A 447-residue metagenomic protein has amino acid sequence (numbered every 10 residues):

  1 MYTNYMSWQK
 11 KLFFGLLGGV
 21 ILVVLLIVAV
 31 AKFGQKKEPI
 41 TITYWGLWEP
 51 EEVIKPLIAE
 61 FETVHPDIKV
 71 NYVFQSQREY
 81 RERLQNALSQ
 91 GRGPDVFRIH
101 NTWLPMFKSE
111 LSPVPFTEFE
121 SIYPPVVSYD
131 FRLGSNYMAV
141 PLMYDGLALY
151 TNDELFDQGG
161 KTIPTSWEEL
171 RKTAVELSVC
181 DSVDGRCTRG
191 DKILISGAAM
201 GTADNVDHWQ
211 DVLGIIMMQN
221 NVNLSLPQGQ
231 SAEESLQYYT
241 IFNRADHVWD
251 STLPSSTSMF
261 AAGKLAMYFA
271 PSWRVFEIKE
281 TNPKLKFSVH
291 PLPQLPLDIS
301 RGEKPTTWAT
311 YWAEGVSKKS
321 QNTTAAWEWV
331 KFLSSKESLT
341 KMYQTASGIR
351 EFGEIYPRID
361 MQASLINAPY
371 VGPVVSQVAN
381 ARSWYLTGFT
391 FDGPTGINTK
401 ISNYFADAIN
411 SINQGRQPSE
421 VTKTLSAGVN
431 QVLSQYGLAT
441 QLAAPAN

Functional and structural regions predicted by a protein language model:
M1-T43, N430-N447: Short, low-complexity disordered leader/linker segments with a strong preference for bacterial N-terminal type II
E38-E49, I68-V73, D95-V96, M138 (+2 more regions): Short, well-ordered beta-strand elements
E49-K69, I401, F405: Short, polar/charged alpha-helical segment
E60-V126, D130-R132, E154-T165, A266-M267 (+3 more regions): Extracytoplasmic "Venus flytrap"/periplasmic binding protein-like
V64, K69-N71, Y137, Q158 (+3 more regions): Extracytoplasmic/periplasmic substrate-recognition and gating elements
I99-A148, R171, C187-G197, W209-V212 (+4 more regions): Hinge/lid segment of periplasmic solute-binding proteins
A174-V175, V222-L253, L292-L295: Glycine-centered hinge/linker elements that transmit conformational signals in sensory and ligand-binding systems
A368-N430: C-terminal capping/gating helix-and-loop segments adjacent to ligand/active sites or protein-protein/ligand interfaces
